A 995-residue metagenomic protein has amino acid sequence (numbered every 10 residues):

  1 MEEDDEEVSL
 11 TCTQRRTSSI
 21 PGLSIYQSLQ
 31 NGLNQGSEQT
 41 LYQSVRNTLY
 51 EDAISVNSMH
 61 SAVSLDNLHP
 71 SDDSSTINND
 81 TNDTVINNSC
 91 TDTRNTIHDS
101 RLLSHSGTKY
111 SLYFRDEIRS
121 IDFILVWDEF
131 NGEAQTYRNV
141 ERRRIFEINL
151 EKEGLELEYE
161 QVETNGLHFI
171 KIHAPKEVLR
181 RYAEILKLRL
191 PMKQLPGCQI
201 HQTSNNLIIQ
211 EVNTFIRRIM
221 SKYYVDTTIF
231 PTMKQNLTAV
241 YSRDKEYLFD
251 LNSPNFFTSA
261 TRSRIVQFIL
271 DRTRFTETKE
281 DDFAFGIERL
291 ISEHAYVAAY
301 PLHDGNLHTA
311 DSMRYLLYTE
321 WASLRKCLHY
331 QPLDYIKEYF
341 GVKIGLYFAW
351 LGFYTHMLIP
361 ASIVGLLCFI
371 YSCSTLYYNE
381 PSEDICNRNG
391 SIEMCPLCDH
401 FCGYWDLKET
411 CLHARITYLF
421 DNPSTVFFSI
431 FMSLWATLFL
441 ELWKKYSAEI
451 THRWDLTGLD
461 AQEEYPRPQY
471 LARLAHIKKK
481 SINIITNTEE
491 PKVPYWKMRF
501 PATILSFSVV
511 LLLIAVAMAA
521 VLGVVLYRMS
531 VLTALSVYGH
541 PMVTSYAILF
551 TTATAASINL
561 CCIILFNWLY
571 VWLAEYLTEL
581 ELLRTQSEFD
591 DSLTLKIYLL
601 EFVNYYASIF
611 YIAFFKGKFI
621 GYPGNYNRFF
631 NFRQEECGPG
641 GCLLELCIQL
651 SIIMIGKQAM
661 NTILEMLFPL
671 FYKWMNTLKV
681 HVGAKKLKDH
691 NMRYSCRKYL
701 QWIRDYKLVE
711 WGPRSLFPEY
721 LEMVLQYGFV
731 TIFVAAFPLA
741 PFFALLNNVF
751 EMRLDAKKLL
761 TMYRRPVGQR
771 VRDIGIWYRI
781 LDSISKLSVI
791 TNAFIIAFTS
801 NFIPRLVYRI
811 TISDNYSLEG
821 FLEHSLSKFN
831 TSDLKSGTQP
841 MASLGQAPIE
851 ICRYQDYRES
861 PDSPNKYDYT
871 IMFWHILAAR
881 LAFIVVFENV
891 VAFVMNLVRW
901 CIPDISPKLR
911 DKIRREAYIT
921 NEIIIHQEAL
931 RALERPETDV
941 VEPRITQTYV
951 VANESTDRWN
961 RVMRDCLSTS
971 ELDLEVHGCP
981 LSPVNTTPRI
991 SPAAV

Functional and structural regions predicted by a protein language model:
E2, E7-G32, G36-V995: Intrinsically disordered cytosolic tails
